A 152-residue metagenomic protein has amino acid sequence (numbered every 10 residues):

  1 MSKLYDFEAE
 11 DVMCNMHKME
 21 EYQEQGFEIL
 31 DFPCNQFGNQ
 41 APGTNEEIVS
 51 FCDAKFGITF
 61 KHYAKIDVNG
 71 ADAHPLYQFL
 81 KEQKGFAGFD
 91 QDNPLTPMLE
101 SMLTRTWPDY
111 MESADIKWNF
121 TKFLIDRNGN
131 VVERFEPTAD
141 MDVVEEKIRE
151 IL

Functional and structural regions predicted by a protein language model:
M1-D6, K117-W118: A short, compositionally biased
F7-Q23: A short beta-strand-turn-helix
Y22-P33, C52-F56: Conserved helix-turn-beta segment immediately C-terminal to the redox Cys motif in thioredoxin-like folds
E24, Q36-G43: Conserved redox-active cysteine motifs that mediate thiol-disulfide chemistry, especially di-cysteine Cys-X(1-2)-Cys
C34-N39, I66-N69: Short histidine/acidic/glycine/proline-rich micro-motifs that form metal- and phosphate-coordinating active-site loops
F51-D53, G57-T138: Thiol/selenol-based redox catalytic cores and closely related redox-interacting motifs
V132-L152: Non-catalytic, surface beta->alpha helical segment in thiol-disulfide oxidoreductase systems
